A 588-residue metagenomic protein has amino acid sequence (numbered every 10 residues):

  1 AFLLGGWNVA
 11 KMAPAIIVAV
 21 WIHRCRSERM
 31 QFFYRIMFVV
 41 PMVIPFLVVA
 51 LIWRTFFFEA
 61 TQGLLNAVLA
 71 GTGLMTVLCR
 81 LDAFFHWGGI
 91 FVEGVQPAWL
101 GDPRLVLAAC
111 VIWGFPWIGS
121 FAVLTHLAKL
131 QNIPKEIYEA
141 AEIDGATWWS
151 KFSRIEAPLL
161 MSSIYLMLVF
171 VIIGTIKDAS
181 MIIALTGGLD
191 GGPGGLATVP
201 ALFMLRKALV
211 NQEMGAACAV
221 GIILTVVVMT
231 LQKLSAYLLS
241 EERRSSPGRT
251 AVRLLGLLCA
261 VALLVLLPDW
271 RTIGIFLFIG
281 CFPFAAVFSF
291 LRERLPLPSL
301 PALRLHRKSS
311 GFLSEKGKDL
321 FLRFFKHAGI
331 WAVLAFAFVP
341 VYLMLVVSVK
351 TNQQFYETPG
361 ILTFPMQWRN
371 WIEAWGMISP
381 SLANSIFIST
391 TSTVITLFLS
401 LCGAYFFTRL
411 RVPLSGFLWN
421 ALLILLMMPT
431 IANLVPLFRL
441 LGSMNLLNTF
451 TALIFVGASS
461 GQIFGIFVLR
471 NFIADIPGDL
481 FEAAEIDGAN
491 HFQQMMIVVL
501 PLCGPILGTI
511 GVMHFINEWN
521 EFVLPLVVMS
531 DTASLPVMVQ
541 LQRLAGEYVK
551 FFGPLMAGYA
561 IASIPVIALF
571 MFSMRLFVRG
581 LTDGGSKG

Functional and structural regions predicted by a protein language model:
A1-S246, L263-F276, C281, A285-L297 (+1 more regions): A structural signal for multi-pass alpha-helical bundles of membrane permease subunits that mediate small-molecule
P247, L297-K318: Membrane-interfacial, low-structure loops and terminal tails that flank and connect transmembrane helices in multi-pass
R249-A251: Outer-membrane beta-barrel pore domains
R253-A262: Hydrophobic membrane-spanning alpha-helices of multi-pass integral membrane proteins
